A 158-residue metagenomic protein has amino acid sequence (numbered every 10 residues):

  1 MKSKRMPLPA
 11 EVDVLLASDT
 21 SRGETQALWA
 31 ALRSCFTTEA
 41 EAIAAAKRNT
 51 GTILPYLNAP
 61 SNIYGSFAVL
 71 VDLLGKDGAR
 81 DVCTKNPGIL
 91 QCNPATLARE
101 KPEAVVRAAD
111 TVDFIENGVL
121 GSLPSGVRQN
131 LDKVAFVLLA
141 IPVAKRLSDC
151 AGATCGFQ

Functional and structural regions predicted by a protein language model:
M1-Q158: Long amphipathic alpha-helical repeat/alpha-solenoid cores
